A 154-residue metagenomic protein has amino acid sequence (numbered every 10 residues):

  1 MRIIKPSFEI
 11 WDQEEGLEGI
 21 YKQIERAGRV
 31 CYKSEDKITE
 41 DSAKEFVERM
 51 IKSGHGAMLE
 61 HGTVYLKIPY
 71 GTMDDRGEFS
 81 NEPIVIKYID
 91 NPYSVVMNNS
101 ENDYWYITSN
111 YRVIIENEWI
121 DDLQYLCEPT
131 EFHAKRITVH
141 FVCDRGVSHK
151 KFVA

Functional and structural regions predicted by a protein language model:
M1-A154: A conserved ligand/cofactor-binding region detector
